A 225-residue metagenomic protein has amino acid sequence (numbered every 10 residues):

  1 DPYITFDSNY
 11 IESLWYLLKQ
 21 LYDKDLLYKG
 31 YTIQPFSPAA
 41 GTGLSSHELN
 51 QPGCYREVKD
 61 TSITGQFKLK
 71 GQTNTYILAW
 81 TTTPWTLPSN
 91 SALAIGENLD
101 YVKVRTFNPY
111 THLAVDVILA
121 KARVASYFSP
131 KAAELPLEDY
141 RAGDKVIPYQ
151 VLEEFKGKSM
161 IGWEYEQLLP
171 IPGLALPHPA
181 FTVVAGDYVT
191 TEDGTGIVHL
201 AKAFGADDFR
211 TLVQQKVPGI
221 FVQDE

Functional and structural regions predicted by a protein language model:
Y3-D224: NTP-handling and nucleic-acid-processing catalytic cores
